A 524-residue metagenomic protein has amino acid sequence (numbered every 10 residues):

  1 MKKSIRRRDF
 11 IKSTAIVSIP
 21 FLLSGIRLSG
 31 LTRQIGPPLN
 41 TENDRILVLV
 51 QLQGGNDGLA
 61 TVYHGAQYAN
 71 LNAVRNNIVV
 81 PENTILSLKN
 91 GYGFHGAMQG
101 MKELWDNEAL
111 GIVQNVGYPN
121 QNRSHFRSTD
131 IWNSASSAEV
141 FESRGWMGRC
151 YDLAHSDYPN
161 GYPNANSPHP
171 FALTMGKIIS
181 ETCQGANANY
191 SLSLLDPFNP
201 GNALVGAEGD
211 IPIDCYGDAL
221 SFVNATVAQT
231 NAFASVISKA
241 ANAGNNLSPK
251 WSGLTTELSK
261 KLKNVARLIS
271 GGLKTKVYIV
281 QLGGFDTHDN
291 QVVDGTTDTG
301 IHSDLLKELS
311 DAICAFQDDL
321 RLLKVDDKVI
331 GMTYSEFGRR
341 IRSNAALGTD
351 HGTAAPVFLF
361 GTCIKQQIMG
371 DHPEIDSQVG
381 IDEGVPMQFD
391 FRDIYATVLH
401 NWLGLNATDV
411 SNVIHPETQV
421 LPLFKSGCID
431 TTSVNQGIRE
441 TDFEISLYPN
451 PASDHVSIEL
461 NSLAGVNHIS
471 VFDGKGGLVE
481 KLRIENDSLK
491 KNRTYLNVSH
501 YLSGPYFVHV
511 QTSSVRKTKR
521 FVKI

Functional and structural regions predicted by a protein language model:
K2-L323, R342, L359-T431: Feature for exported/extracytoplasmic and membrane-associated proteins, marking the mature portion
R45-I46, F171, V329, A355 (+1 more regions): Residue-level detector of short, conserved catalytic/binding motifs and their immediate flanks
G65-Y68, T349-H351, S488: Glycine-rich, phosphate-binding/catalytic loops in enzymes
I279, D327-Y334: Beta-strand segments within the central parallel beta-sheet cores of soluble alpha/beta enzyme folds
S335-Q366: Histidine-centered active-site microenvironments of extracellular/periplasmic hydrolases and transferases
R439-Y448, A452-I524: C-terminal outer-membrane/trafficking sorting elements
